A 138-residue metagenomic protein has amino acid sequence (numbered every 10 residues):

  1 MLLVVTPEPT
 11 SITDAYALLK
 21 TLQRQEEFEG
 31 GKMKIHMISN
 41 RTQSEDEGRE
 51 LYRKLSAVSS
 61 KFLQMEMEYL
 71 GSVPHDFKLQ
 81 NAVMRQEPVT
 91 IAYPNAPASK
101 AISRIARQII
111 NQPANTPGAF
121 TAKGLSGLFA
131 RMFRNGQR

Functional and structural regions predicted by a protein language model:
M1-T10: Inter-motif core of Ras-like GTPase G domains
L3, H36-S39: Structural beta-sheet core signal
I12-I35, S44: Conserved C-terminal guanine-recognition region of P-loop GTPase G domains, centered on the G4
I12-T13, E45-R49, L79-A82: Switch/connector loops and helix/strand junctions flanking conserved nucleotide-binding motifs in nucleotide-processing
F28-G30, S60-E66: Short helix-capping segments at alpha-helix termini
L63-P88, I102-R104: Beta-strand-loop-alpha "switch" segments that mediate conformational coupling across diverse proteins
P88-R138: NTP-binding/hydrolysis catalytic cores, primarily Walker-type P-loop NTPases
